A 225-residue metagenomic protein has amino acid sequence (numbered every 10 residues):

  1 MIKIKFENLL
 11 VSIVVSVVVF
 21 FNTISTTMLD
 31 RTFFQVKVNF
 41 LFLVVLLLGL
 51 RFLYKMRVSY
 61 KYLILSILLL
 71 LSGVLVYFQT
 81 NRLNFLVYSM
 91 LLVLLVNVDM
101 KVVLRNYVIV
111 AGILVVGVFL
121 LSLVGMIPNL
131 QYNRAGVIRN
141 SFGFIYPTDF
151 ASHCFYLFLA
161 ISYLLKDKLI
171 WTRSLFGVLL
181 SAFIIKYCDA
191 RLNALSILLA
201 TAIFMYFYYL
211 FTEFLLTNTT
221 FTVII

Functional and structural regions predicted by a protein language model:
I2-S25, K37-I225: Hydrophobic transmembrane helix bundles of membrane-integrated enzymes that assemble and modify cell-envelope
S25-F33: Aromatic-enriched
